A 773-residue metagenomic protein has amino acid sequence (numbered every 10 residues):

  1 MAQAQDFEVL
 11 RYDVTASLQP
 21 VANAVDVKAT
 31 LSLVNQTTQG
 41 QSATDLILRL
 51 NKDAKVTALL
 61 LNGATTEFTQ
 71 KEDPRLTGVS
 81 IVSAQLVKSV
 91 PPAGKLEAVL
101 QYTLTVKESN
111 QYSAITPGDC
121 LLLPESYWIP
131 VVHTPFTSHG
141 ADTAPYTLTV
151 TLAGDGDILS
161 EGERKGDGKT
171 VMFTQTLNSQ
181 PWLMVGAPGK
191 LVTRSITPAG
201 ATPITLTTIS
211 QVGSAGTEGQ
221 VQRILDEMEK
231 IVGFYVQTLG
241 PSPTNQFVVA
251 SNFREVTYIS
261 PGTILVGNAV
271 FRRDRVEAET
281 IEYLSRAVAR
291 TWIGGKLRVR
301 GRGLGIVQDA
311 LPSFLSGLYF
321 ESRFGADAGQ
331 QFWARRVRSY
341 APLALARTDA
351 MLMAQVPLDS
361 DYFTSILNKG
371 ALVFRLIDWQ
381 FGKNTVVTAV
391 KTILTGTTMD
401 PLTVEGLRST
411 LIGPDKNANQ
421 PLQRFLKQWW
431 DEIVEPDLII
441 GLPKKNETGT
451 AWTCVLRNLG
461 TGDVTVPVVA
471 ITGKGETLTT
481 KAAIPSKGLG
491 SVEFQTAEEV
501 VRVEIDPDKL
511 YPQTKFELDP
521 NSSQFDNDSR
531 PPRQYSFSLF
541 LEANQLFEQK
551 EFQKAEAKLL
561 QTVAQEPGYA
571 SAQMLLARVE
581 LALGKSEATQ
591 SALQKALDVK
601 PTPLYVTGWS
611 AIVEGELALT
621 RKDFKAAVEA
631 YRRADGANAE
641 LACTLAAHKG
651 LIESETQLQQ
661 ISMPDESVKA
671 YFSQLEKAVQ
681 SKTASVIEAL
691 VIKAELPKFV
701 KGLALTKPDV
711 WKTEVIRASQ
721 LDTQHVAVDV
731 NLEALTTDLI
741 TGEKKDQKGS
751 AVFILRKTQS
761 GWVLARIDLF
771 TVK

Functional and structural regions predicted by a protein language model:
G40, P243, F363-C454: Amphipathic alpha-helical substructures
A54-G118, S486-E499: A surface-exposed beta-strand-loop module
T57-L60, A418-Q423, E435-I439, P443-P507: Beta-strand-rich binding/interaction modules
V87-K88, E97-R194: Extended, low-hydrophobicity, Ser/Thr/Pro/Gly-biased non-transmembrane segments
L148, V192-G305, L315, Y319 (+2 more regions): Juxtacatalytic substrate-recognition/specificity segment
G303-L372, L376, Q380-F381, T398 (+1 more regions): Acidic/His/Gly-enriched intrinsically disordered linker/tail segments that often contain short helix/coil "MoRF-like"
E405-S409, L422-L426, E655-D729: Short solvent-exposed beta->alpha transition segments
I471-G473, F624, T723-K773: Exposed beta-sheet edge and beta->alpha loop/turn motif
